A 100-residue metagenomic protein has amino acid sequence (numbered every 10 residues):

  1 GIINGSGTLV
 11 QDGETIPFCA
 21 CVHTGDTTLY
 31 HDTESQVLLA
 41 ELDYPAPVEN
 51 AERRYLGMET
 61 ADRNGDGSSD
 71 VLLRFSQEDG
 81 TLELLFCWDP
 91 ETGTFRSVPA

Functional and structural regions predicted by a protein language model:
G1, D12-A20, G65-R74: Acidic/hydrophobic-patterned starts of short beta strands in beta-sheet-rich repeat architectures
G1-G5, D43-G57, A100: Repeat-based blade/solenoid architectures
G7, L73-S76: Short beta-strand segments that buttress and anchor functional surface loops
G7-L9, E59-R63: Calcium-binding motifs, dominated by EF-hand helix-loop-helix domains
T24-Y30, D79-F86: Structural motif
S35-Q36, L82: Residue-level signal for glycine
Q36-L38, T92-S97: Beta-strand initiation motifs
